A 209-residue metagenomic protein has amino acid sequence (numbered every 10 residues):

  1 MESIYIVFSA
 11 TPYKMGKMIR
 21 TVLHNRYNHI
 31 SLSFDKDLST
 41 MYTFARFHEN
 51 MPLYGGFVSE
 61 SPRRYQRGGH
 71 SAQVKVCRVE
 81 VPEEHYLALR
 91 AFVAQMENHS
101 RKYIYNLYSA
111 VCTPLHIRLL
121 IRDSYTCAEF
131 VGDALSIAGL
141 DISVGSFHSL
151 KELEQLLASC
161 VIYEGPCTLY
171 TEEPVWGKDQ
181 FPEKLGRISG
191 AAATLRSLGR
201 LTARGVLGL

Functional and structural regions predicted by a protein language model:
M1-L209: Cysteine-nucleophile amide-bond enzymes
